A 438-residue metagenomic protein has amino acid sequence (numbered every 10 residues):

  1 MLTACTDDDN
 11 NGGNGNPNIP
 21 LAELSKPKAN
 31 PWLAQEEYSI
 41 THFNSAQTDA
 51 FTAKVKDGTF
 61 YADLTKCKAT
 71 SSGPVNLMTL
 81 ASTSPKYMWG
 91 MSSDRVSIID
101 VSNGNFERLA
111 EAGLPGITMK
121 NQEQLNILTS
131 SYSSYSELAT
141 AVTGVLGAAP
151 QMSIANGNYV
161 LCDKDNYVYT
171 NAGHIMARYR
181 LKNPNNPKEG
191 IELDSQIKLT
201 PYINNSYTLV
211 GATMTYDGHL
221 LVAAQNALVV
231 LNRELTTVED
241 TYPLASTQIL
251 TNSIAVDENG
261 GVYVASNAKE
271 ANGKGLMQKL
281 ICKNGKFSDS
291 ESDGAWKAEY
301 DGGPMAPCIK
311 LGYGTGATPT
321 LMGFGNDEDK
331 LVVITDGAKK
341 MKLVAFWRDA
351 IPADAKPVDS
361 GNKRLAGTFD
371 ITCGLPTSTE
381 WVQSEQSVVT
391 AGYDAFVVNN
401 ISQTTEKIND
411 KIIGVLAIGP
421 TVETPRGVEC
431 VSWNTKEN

Functional and structural regions predicted by a protein language model:
L2-N18: Bacterial Sec-dependent N-terminal signal peptides
N18-I99, Q151-N166: Beta-strand-rich domains and repeat architectures in extracellular enzymes and scaffolds, especially beta-propellers
D63-T70, A110, A139-P150, K188-N204 (+4 more regions): A short beta-strand motif characteristic of beta-propeller blades
T70-S82, G116-Y132, S136-C162, T200-M214 (+4 more regions): Repeated scaffold domains used in trafficking and secretory/extracellular systems, primarily beta-propellers
P85-S92, N166-N171, D217-A223, G260-N267 (+4 more regions): Short beta-strand elements that form the blades of beta-propeller/WD-repeat-like and other beta-sheet-rich scaffold
M88, D94-S97, Q151, V168 (+6 more regions): Short glycine/acidic-enriched loop and turn motifs that connect beta-strands
S93, D329-T335, V382-N438: Loop/turn-rich, solvent-exposed surfaces of beta-rich toroidal or solenoidal domains
K182-N183, G273-K286, M341-S360, I412-T435: Beta-propeller blade signature
